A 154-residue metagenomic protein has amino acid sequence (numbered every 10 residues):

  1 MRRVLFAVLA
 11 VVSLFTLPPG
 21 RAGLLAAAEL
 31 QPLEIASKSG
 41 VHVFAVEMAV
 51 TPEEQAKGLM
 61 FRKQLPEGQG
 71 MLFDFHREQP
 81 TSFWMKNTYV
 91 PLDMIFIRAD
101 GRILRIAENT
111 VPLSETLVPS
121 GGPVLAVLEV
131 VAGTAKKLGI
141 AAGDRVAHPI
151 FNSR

Functional and structural regions predicted by a protein language model:
M1-V4: Positively charged n-region of N-terminal signal peptides that target proteins for export
A7-R21: Bacterial N-terminal signal peptides
G23-R154: Compact, glycine-rich, soluble single-domain proteins
